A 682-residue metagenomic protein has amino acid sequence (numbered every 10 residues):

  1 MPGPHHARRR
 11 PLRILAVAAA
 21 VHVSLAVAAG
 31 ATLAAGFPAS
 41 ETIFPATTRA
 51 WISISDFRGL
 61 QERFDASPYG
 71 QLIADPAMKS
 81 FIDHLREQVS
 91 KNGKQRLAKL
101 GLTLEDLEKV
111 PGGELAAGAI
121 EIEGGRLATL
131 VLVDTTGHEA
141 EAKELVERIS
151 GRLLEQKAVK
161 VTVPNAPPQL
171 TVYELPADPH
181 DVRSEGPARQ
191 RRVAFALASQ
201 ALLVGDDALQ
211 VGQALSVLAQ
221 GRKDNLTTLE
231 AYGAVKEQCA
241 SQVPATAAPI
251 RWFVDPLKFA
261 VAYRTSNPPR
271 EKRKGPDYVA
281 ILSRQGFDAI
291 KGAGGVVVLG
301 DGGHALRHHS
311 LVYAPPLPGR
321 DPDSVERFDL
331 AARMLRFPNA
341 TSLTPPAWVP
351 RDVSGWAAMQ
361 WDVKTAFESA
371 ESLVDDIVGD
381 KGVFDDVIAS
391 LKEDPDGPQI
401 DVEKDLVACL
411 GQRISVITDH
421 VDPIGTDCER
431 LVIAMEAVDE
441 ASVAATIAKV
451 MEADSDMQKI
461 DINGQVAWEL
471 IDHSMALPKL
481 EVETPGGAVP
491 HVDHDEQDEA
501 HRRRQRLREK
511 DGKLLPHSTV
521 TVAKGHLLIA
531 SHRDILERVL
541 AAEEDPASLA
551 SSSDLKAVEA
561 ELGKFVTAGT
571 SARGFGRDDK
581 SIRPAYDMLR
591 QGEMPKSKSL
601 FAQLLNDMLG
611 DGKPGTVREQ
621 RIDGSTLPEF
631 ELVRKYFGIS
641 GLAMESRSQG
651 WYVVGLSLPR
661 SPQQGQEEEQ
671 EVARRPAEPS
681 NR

Functional and structural regions predicted by a protein language model:
M1-R13: N-terminal secretory signal peptides that target proteins for export/translocation
L15-A28: Bacterial N-terminal signal peptides
L33-A188, G233-K291, L311-D427, A441-A444 (+5 more regions): Structural boundary/hinge residues at secondary-structure and domain interfaces
L100, L107-V110, T265, L406 (+3 more regions): Intrinsic, low-complexity N-terminal interaction/targeting segments
G186-S266, R508-Q603, D611: A conserved glycine-rich beta-strand in the N-terminal activation segment of trypsin-fold
E429, I433-T446, G525, I529: C-terminal substrate/ligand-recognition segments
A523, A530-S531, A560-R682: Extended terminal
